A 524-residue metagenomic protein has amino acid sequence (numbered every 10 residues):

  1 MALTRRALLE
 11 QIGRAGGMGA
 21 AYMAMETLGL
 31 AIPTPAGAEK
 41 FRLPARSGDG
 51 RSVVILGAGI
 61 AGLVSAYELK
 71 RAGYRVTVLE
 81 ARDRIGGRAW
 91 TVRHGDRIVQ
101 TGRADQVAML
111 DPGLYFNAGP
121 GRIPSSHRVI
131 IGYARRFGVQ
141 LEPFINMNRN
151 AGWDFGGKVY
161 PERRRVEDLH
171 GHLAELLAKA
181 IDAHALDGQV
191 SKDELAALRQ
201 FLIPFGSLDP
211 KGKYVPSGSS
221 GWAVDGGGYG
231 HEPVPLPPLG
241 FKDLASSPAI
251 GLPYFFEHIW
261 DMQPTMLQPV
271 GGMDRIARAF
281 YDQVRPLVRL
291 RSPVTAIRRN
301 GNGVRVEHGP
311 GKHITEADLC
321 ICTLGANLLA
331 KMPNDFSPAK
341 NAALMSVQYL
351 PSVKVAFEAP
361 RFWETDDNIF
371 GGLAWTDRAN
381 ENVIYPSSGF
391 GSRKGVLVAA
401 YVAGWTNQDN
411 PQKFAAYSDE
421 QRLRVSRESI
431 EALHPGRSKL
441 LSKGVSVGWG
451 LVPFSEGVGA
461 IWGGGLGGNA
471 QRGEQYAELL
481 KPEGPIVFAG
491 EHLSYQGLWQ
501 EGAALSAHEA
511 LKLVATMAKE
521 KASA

Functional and structural regions predicted by a protein language model:
M1-A7: N-terminal secretory signal peptides
Q11, A15-M23, T27-K40, A72 (+3 more regions): Conserved flavin/dinucleotide-binding core of flavoenzymes
F41-L176: N-terminal glycine-rich phosphate/pyrophosphate-binding loop and immediately adjacent elements
P44-S47, V107-Y115, L252-T265, D282 (+2 more regions): Short glycine/proline-rich turn/loop motifs
S52-R82, R122-V129, Y133, F137-I145 (+11 more regions): Conserved beta-strand->loop/alpha-helix structural units within folded catalytic cores of enzymes with alpha/beta
G113-P124, M262-V270, K340-Q348, T406-E420 (+2 more regions): Active-site rim elements
N150, I181-P293, G301-G303, E316 (+5 more regions): Active-site/ligand-binding neighborhood in enzyme catalytic cores
L290-V402: Mid-domain catalytic core of redox enzymes that form a hydrophobic substrate pocket/lid adjacent to a catalytic redox
